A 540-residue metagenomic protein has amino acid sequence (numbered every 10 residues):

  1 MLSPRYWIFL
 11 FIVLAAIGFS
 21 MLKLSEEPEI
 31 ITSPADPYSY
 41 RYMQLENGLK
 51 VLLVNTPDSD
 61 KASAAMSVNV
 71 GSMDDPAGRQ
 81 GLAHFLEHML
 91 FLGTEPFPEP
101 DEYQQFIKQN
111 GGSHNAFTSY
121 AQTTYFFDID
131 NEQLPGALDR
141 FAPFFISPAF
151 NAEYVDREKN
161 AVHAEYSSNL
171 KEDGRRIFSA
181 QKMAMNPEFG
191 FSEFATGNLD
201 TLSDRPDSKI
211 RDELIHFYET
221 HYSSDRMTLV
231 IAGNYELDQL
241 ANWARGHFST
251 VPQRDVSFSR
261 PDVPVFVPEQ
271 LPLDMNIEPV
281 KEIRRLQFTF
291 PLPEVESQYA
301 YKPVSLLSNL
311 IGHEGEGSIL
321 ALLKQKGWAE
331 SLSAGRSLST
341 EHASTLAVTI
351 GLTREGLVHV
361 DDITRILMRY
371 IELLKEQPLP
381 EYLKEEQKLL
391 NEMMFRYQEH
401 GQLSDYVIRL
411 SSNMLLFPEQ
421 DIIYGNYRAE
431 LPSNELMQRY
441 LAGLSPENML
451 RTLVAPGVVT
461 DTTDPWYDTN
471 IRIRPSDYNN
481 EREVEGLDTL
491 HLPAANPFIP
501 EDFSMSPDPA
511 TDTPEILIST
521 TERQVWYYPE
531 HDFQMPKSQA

Functional and structural regions predicted by a protein language model:
M1-L2: N-terminal secretory signal peptides that target proteins for export/translocation
Y6-L14, G18-E102, P135, D139-F141 (+6 more regions): His/Glu-rich zincin catalytic helix
L24-I30, V68, T94-F217, F266 (+5 more regions): Acidic/histidine-enriched segments that form metal/cofactor-coordinating and catalytic pocket/exosite environments
F117, E219-H221, I277-E278, S337-T340 (+1 more regions): Replace "in large, NTP-powered and nucleic-acid-processing enzymes" with "in large, NTP-powered factors and other
S119-Q122, S224, A343, P446: Short Gly/Ser/Thr- and Asp/Glu-enriched loop/turn motifs at secondary-structure junctions
S167, K171, D204, V230-N234 (+9 more regions): Hydrophobic alpha-helical scaffolding
S257-P264, H359-A510: Non-catalytic interaction/regulatory segments
